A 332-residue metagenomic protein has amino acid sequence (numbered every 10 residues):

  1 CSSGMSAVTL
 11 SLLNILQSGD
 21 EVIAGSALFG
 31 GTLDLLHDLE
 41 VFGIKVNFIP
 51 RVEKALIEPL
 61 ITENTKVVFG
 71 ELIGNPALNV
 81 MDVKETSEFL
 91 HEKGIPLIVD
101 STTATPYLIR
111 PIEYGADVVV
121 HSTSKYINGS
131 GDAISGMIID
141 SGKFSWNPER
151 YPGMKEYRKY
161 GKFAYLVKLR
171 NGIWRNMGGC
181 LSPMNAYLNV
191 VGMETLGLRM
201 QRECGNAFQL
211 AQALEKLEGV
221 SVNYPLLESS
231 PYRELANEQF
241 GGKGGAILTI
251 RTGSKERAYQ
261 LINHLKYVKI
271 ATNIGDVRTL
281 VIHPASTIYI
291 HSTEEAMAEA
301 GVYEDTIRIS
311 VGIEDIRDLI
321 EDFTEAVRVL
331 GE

Functional and structural regions predicted by a protein language model:
S2-E218, N223: Conserved PLP-enzyme active-site core in the AAT-like
V8, Y107, S230-Y232, D318: Flexible loop/turn segments at secondary-structure boundaries
G19, G30, L36-D38, V46 (+4 more regions): PLP-dependent enzyme catalytic core of the Aspartate aminotransferase-like
F89, Q209, A213-L217, Q260 (+3 more regions): Generic non-transmembrane alpha-helical segments
T103-Y107, R150-R158, A271-I288, E325-E332: A short, terminal or domain-edge coil/loop segment
N147-Y151, Q260, E321: Short, charged, solvent-exposed linker or helix-capping segments at domain edges/interfaces that act as flexible hinges
S221-I307, V311: Conserved C-terminal alpha-helix-loop-beta "cap" of PLP-dependent enzymes that closes/shapes the active-site mouth
